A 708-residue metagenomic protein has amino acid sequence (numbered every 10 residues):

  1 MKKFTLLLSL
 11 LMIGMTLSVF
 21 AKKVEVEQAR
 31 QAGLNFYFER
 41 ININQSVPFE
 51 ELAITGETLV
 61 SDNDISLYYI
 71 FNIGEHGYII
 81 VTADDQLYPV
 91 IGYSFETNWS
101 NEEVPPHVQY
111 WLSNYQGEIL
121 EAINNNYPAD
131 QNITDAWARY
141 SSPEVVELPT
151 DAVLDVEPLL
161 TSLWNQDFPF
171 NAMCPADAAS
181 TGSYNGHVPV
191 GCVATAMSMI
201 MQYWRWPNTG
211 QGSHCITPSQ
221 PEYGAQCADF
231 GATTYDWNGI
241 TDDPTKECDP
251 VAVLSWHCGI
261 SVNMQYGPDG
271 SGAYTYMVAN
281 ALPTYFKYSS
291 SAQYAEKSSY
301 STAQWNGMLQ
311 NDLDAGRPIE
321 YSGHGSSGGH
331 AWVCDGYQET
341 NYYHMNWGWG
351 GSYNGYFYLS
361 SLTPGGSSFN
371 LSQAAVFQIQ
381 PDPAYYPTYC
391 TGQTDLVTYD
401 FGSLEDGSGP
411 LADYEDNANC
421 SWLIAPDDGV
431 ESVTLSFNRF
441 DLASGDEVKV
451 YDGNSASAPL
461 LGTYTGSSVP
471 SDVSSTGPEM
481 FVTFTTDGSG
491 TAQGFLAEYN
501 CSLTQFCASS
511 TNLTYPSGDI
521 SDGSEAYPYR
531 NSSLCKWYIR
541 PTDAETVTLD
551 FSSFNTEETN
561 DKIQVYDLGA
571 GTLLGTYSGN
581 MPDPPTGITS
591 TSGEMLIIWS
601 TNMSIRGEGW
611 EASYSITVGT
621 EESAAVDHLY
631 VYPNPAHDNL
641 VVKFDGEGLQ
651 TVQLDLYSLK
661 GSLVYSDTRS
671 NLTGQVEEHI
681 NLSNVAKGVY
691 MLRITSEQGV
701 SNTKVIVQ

Functional and structural regions predicted by a protein language model:
L17, S623-Y632, A636-Q708: C-terminal outer-membrane/trafficking sorting elements
Q45-Y88, S94: Exposed beta-strand-loop-beta-strand "reactive/processing" segments of non-cytosolic proteins
T55-E75, T284-N346: Active-site-adjacent substructure of cysteine-protease-like catalytic cores
V90, S94-S271, Q338: Active-site-adjacent structural segments surrounding the nucleophilic cysteine of cysteine proteases and isopeptidases
S372-D395, L503-N512, I520, S613-Y632 (+2 more regions): Residue-level detector of functionally pivotal "anchor" positions at catalytic/ligand-binding pockets or at interdomain
D427-T434, P541-T548: Extended extracellular/luminal ectodomain segments enriched in beta-structured repeat modules
D441-P459, N555-L573: Short, surface-exposed beta-strand/strand-loop-strand elements in extracellular ectodomains
V482-T491, L596-R606: Short beta-strand-plus-loop segments that form exposed binding edges in beta-rich domains
